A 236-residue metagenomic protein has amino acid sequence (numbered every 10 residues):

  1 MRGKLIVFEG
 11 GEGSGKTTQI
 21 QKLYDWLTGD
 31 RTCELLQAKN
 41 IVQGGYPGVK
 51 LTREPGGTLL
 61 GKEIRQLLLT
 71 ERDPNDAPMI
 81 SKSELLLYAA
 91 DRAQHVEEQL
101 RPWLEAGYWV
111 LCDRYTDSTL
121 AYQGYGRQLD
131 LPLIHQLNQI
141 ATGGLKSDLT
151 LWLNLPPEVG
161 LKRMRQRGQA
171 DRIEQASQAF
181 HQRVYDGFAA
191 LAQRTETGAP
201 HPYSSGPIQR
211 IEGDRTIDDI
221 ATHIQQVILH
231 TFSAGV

Functional and structural regions predicted by a protein language model:
R2-L5: Pre-Walker A (Motif I) flank of P-loop NTPase domains
F8: Hydrophobic anchor at the beta1->P-loop junction of P-loop NTPases
G11: P-loop (Walker A) phosphate-binding loop of NTP-binding proteins
K16: Conserved lysine of the Walker
Q21-W26, E158-V236: NTP-dependent small-molecule kinase module
D25-G48: Post-Walker A helix-loop "phosphate-sensing" segment adjacent to the P-loop in P-loop NTPases
V42-N138, T142, H223: ATP-dependent small-molecule kinase phosphotransfer cores that center on conserved nucleotide phosphate-binding segments
R114, S118-D186: A glycine- and Lys/Arg-enriched "phosphate-lid" helix/loop adjacent to the NTP-binding pocket of small-molecule kinases
